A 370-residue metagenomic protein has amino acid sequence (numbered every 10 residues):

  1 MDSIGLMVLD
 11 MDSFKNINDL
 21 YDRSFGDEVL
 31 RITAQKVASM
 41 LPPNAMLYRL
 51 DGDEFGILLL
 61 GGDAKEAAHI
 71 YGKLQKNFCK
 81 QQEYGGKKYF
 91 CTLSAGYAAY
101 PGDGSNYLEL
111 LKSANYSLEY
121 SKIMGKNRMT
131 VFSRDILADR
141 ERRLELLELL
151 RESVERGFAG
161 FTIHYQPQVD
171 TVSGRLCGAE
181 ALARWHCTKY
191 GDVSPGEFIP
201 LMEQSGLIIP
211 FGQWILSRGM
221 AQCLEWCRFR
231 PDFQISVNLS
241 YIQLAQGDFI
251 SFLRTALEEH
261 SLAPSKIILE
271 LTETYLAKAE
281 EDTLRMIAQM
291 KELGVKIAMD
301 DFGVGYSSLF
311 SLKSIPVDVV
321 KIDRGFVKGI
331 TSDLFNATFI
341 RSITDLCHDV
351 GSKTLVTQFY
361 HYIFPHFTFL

Functional and structural regions predicted by a protein language model:
M1-G5, D12-P42, Y48-G52, G56-L60 (+6 more regions): Conserved long alpha-helical elements within nucleotide-processing catalytic cores of c-di-GMP signaling and class III
K15, R254-I330, S342-L370: The catalytic core of metal-dependent phosphodiesterases that act on cyclic dinucleotides
Y48-L50, F78-S94, K122, G191 (+2 more regions): Catalytic core regions of nucleotide second-messenger enzymes
L58-A67, G85-K88, L93-L110, D135-A138 (+4 more regions): Catalytic strand-loop-helix junctions within cyclic-nucleotide turnover domains
A68, G72, G85, Y100-K126 (+3 more regions): Catalytic-core segments of nucleotide cyclases and related cyclic-nucleotide turnover enzymes
P101, Y120-T162, V172, M202-G206 (+2 more regions): C-di-GMP signaling machinery
M129, T171-E180, S205-T283, Q358: Catalytic core of bacterial c-di-GMP phosphodiesterases, primarily the EAL and HD-GYP domains, capturing alpha-helical
R142-L201, N238, M299, V356: Active-site core of bacterial EAL-family cyclic-dinucleotide phosphodiesterase domains
